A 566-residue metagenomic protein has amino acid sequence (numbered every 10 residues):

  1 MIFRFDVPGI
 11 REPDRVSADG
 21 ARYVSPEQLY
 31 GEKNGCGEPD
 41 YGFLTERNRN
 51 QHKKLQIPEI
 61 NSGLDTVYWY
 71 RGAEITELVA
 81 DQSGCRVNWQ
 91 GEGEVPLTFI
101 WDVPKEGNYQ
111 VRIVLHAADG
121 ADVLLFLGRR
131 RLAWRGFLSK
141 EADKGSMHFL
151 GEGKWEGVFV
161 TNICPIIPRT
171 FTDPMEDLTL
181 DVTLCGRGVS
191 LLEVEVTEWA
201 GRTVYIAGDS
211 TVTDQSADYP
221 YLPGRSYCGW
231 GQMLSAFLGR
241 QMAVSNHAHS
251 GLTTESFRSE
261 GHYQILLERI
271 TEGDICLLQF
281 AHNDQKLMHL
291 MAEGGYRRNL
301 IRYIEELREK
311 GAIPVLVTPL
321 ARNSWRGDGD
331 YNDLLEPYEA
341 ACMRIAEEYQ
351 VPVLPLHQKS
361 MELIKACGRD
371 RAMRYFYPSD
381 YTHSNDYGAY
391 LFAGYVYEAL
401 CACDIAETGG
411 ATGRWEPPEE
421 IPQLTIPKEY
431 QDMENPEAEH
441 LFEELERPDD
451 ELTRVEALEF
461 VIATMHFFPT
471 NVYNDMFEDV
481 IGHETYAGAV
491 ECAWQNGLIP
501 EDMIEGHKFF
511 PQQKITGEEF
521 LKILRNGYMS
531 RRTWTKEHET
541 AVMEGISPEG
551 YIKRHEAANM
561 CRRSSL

Functional and structural regions predicted by a protein language model:
M1-A217: Compositionally biased, intrinsically disordered or flexible polar/acidic segments
V7, G188-A248, Y263-I275: Serine-esterase "nucleophile elbow" of acetyl-processing enzymes
T211, Q215, L234, L238 (+14 more regions): Sec/Tat-exported extracytoplasmic proteins
Y221-G229, F257-E260, L290-R298, G329-P337 (+5 more regions): Soluble non-cytosolic domains of exported or imported proteins
G231, S235, Y263, R297-I304 (+12 more regions): Extracytoplasmic/secreted envelope proteins and their assembly/folding machinery, especially bacterial periplasmic
H262-Y390, G394-I405, G409-T412: Alpha-helical cap/lid subdomain in secreted, periplasmic, or secretory-pathway luminal O-acyl-processing enzymes
D404-Y430: C-terminal/domain-terminus segments
E429-G488, Q495-E518, R525-H555, R563-L566: Feature responds to low-complexity, polar/acidic, surface-exposed segments characteristic of secreted/exported proteins
